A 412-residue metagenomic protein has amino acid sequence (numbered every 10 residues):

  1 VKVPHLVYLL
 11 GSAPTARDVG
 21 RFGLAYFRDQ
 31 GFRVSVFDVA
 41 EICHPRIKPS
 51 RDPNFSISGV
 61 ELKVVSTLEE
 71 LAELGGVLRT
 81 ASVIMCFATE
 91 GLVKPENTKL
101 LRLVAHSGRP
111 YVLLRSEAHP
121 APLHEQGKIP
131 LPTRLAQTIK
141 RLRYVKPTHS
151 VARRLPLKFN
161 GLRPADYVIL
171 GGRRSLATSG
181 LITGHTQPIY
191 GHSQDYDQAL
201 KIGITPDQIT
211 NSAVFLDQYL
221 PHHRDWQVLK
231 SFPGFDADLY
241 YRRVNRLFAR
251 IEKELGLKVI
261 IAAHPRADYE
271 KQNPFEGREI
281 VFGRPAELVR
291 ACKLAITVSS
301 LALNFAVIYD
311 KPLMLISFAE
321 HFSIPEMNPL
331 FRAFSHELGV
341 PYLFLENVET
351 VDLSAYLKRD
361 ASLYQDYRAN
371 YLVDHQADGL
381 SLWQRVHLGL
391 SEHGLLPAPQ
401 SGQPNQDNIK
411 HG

Functional and structural regions predicted by a protein language model:
L6-G31, V36-L200, A302-L303: Active-site and donor-binding regions of nucleotide-sugar-utilizing enzymes
G20-R21, V64-A72, V93-L100, P233-R250 (+1 more regions): Well-ordered, non-membrane alpha-helical segments in soluble/globular domains
S35-F37, V112-L113, Y167-G171, K258-H264 (+2 more regions): Short, hydrophobic beta-strand segments that form beta-sheet elements in well-ordered domains
R46-D52, H124, H222-L239, I324-M327: Short, flexible/disordered intra-domain loops and linkers
S66-L74, S193-Y196, I260-Y309, L313: Donor nucleotide-activated moiety binding/catalytic core segment of transferases that use nucleotide-activated donors
D197-E270: Conserved catalytic-core segment of nucleotide-activated headgroup transferases in glycan assembly
L301-H375: Catalytic binding pocket for nucleotide-activated donors in carbohydrate/polymer assembly enzymes
N370-G412: C-terminal alpha-helical cap of glycosyltransferases
